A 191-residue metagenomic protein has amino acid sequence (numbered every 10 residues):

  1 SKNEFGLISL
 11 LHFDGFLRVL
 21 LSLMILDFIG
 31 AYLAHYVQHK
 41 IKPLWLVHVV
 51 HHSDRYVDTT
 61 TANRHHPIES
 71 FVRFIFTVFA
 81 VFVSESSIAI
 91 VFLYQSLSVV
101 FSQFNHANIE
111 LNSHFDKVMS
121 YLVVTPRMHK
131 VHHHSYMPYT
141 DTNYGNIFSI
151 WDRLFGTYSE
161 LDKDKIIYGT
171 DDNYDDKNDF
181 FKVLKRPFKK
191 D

Functional and structural regions predicted by a protein language model:
S1, I8-S9, F13-I167: Membrane-embedded catalytic scaffold of the fatty acid hydroxylase/desaturase
K165-D191: A membrane-cytosol interface segment of integral membrane proteins
